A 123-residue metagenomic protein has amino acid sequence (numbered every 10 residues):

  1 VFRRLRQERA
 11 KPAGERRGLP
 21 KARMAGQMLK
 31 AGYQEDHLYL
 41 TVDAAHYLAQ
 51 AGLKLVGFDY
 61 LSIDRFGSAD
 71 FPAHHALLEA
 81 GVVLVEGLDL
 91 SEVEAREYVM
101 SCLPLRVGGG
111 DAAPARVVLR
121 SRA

Functional and structural regions predicted by a protein language model:
V1-A123: Active-/binding-site microenvironments in catalytic and ligand-binding cores
